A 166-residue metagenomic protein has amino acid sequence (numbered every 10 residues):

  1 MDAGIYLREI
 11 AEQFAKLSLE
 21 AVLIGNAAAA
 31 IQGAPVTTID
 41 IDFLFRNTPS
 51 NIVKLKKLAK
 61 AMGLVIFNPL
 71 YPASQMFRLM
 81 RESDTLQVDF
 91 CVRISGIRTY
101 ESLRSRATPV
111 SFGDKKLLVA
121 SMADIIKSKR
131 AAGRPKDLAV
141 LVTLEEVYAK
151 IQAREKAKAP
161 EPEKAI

Functional and structural regions predicted by a protein language model:
M1-I166: Compositionally biased terminal segments of proteins
